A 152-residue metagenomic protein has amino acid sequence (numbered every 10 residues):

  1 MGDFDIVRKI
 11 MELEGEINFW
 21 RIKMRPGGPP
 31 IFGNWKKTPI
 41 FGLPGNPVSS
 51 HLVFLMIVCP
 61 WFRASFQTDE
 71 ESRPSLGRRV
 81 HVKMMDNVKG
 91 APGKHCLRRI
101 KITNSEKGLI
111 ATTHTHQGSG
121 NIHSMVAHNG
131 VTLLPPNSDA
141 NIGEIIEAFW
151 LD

Functional and structural regions predicted by a protein language model:
M1-L13: N-terminal small/polar loop signature for handling phosphorylated ligands or for N-terminal nucleophile
I10-D152: Flexible glycine/proline-rich
